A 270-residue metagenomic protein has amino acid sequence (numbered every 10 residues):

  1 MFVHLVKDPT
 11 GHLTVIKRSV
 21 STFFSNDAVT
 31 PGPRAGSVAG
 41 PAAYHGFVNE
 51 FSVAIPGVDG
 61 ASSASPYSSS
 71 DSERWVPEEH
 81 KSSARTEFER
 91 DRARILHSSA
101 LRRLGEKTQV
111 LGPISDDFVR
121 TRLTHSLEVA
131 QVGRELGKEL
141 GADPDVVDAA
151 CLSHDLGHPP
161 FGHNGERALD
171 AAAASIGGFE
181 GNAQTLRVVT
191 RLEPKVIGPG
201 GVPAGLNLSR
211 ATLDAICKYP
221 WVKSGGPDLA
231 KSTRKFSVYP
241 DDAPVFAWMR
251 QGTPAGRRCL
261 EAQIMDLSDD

Functional and structural regions predicted by a protein language model:
L5, L13, F24-S25, H45: Short hydrophobic targeting helices and cationic amphipathic motifs that mediate membrane/organellar targeting
S19-S21, S25, S37: Serine residues within intrinsically disordered or low-complexity segments
S37, A43-Y44: Short, positively charged and aromatic/hydrophobic N-terminal segments
G46-S83, L96-R102, Q131, E139 (+1 more regions): Sequence-structural signature of the catalytic-core scaffold of metal-dependent phosphohydrolases that act on
S72-T124: Glycine/alanine-rich phosphate-binding loops at beta-alpha junctions
S115-V146, P254, E261: Alpha-helical phosphate/pyrophosphate-handling elements in metalloenzyme active cores
V147-L152, D266: Short alpha-helical catalytic segment bearing the HExxH-like zincin motif of zinc-dependent metalloproteases
